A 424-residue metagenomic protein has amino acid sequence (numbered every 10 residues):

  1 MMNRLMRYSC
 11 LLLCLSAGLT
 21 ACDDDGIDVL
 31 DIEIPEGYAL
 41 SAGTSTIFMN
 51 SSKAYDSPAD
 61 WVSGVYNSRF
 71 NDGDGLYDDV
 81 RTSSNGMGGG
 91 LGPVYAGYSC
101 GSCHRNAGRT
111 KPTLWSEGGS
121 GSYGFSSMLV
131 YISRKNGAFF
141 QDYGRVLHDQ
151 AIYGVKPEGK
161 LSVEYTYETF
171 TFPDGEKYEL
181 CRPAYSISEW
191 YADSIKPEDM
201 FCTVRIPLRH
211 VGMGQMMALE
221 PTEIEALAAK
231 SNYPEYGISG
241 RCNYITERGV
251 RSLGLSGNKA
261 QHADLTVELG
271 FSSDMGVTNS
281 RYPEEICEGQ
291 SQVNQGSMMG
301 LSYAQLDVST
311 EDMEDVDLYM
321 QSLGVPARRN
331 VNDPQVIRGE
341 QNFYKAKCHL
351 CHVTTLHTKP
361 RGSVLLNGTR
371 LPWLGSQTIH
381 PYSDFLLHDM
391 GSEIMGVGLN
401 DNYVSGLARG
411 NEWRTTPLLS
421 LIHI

Functional and structural regions predicted by a protein language model:
M1-S9: Bacterial N-terminal signal peptides that target proteins for export
S9-G18: Bacterial N-terminal signal peptides
A17-T44, F48-M49: Bacterial Sec-dependent N-terminal signal peptides
S45-N50, A54-R69, L76-M313: Extracytoplasmic redox metalloprotein regions
T46, P360-L407: Surface-exposed intrinsically disordered loops and tails
G75, G97-R105, I206-G212, L318 (+2 more regions): C-type cytochrome heme c attachment motif
D317-R329: His/Cys-centered metal/cofactor-coordination and adjacent catalytic loops
I422-I424: Conserved small/polar residues in nucleotide/adenosyl-binding loops
